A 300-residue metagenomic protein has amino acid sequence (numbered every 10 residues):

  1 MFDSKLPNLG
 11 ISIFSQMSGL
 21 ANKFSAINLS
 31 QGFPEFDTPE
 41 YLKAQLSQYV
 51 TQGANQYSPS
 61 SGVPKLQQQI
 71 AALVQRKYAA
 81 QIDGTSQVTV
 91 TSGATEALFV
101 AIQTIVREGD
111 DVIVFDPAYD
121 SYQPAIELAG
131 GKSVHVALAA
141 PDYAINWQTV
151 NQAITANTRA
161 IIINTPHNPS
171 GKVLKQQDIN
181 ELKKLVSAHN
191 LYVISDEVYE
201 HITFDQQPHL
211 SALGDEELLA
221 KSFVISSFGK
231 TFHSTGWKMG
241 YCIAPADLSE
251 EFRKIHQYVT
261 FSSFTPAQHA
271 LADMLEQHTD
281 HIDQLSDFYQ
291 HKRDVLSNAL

Functional and structural regions predicted by a protein language model:
K5-G93, V100, M274-Q277, V295: N-terminal small-domain helix-loop-helix segment of the aminotransferase-like
Q81-V88, E108-D111, N157, L219-S222: Short acidic capping loops at alpha-helix termini that bridge into adjacent secondary structure
T104-I126: Conserved PLP-anchoring active-site segment centered on the Schiff-base-forming lysine
D116, H135-A139: Short beta->alpha connector loops at strand-helix junctions that form conserved, small/polar/Pro-enriched
L128-S133: A short helix-loop-beta submotif of the ANL/AMP-binding
L138-Q207: Active-site phosphate-binding strand-loop segment of PLP-dependent enzymes
A220-Q290, D294, N298-A299: Conserved core segment of the aminotransferase class I/II
